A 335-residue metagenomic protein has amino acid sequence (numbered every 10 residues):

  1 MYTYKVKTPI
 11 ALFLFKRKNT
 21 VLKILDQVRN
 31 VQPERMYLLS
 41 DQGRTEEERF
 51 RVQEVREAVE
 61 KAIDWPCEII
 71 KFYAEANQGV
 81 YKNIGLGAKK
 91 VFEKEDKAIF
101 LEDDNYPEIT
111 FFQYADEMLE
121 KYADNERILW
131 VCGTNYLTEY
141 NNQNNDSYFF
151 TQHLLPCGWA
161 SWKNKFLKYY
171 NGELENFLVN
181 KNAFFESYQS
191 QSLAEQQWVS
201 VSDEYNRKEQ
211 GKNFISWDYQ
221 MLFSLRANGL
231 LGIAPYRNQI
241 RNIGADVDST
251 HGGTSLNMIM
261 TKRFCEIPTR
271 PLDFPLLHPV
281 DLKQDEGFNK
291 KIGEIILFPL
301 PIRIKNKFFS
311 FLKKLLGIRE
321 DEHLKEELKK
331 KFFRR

Functional and structural regions predicted by a protein language model:
M1-F100, N105-R335: An acidic/histidine-cluster motif and surrounding catalytic segment that typifies divalent-metal-assisted enzyme active
